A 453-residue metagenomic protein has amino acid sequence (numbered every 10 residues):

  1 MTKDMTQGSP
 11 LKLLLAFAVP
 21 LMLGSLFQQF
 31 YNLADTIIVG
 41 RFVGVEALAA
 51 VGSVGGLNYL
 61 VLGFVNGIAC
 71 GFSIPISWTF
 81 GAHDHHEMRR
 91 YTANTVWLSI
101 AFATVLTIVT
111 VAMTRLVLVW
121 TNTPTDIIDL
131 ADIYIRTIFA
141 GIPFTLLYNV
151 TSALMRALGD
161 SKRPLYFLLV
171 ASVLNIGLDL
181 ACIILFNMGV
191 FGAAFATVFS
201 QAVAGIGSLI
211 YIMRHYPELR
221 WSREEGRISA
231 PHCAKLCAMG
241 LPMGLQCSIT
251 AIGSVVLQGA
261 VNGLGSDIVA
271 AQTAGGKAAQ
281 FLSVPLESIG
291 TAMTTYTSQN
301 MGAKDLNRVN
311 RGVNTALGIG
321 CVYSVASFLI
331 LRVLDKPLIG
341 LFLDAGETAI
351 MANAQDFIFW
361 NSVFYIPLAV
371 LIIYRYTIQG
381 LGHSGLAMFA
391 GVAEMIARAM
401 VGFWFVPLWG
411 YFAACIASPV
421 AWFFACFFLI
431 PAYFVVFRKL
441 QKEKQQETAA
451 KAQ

Functional and structural regions predicted by a protein language model:
M1-A18, I76-G141, L185-L241, T297-F364 (+1 more regions): Short alpha-helical transmembrane segments in multi-pass integral membrane proteins
Q7, L11-F30, A34, L57 (+8 more regions): Residue-level signal for short hydrophobic patches within transmembrane helices of multi-pass membrane transporters
A16-D35, T137, Y148, A171 (+4 more regions): Transmembrane helical elements of multi-pass membrane transporters/channels
L26, F30-A49, L118-T125, A181-M188 (+6 more regions): Helix-terminus/linker motif at the lipid-water interface of multi-pass membrane proteins
L33-T36, I108, L116, V150-L154 (+7 more regions): Alpha-helical transmembrane segments of multipass membrane proteins
L48-I108, T145-P164, A271-D335, L368-G382 (+1 more regions): Small-residue-rich hydrophobic transmembrane alpha-helices
L60-G63, N175-L180, G205-L209, F281-V284 (+3 more regions): Hydrophobic transmembrane alpha-helices of multi-pass small-molecule transporters
A69, T137-R156, P164-S172, A193-S208 (+4 more regions): Short runs within selected transmembrane alpha-helices of multi-pass transporters and secretion channels
